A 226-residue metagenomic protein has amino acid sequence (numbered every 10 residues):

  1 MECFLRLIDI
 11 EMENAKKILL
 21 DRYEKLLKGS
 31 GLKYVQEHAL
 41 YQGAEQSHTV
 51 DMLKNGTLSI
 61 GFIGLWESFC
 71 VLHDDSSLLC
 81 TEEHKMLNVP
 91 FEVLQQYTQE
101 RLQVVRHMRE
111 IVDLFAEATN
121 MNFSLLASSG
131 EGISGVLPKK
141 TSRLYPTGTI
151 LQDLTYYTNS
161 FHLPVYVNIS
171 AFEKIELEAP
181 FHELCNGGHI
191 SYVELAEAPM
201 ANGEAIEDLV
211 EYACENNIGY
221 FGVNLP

Functional and structural regions predicted by a protein language model:
M1-P226: Long, C-terminal-biased catalytic regions of enzyme "large/alpha" subunits
